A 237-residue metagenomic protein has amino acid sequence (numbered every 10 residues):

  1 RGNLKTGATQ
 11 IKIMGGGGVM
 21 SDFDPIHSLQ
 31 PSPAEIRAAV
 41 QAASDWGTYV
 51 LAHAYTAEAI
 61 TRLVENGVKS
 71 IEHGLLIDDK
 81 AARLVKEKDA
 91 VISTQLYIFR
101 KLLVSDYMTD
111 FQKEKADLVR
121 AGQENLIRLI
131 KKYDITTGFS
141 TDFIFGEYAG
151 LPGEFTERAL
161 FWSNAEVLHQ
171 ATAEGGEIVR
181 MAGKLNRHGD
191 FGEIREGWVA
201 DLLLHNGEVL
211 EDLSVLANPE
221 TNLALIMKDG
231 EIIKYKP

Functional and structural regions predicted by a protein language model:
R1-K12, Q41: Alpha-helical scaffold segments that flank or form the walls of functional sites
G2, E177-V179, I226: Short alpha-helical functional segments enriched in proximate histidine and acidic residues
T9, K69, D201: Receiver (REC) domain switch/active-site residues of two-component response regulators
M14-E124, K132, T136-G138, H205-N206: Active-site core of metal-dependent hydrolases
G17-V19, I98-F99, G176-E177, V209-L210 (+1 more regions): Active-site/binding-pocket entry motifs
D24, V104-D106, A149-L151, R180 (+1 more regions): Short, well-ordered secondary-structure micro-motifs
D45, Y49, R120-E208: His/Asp/Glu-enriched, well-ordered alpha-helical/loop segment that forms or immediately abuts the divalent-metal
N186, F191-P237: C-terminal cap of metal-dependent C-N hydrolases
